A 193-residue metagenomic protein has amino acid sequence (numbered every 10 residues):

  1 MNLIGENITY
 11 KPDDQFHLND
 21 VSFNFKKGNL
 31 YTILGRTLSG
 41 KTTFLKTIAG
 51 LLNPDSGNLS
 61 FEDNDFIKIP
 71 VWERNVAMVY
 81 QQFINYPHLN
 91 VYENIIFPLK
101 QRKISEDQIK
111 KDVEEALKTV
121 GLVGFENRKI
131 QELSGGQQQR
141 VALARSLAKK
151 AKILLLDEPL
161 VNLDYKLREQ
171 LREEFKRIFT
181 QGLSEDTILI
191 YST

Functional and structural regions predicted by a protein language model:
A49: Helix-to-loop junction immediately C-terminal to a conserved catalytic motif
D65-M78, K110: ABC ATPase NBD coupling module
L89-P98: Short coil-to-helix segment of the ABC ATPase nucleotide-binding domain corresponding to the Q-loop/switch region
K100, D107-F125, K176-T180: Conserved ABC ATPase "signature" region
K129-L133, Q137: Conserved ABC ATPase signature
A148-K152: A short, proline-enriched helix->beta-strand linker immediately N-terminal to the Walker B motif in ABC-type P-loop
L154-E158: Catalytic Walker B motif of ABC-type/P-loop ATPase nucleotide-binding domains
